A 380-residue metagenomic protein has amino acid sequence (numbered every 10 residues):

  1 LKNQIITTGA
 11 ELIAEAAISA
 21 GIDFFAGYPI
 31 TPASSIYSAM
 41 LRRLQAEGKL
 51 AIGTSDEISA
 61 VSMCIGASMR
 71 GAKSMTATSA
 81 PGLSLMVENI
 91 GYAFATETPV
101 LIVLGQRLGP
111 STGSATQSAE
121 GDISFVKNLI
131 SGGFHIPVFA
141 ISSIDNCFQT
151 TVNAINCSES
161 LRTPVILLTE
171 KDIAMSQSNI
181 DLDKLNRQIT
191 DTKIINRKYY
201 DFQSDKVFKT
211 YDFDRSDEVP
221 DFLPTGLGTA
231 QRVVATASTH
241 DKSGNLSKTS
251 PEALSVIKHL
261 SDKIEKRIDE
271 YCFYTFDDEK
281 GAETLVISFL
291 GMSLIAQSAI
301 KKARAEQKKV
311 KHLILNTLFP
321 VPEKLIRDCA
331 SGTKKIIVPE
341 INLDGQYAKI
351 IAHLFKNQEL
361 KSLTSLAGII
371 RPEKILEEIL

Functional and structural regions predicted by a protein language model:
L1-N128, H135, V152, K171 (+2 more regions): Thiamine diphosphate
N3-A10, R162-L380: Flexible, low-complexity linker and terminal segments
I18-F24, L44-G48, M69-S74, F134 (+4 more regions): Short, surface-exposed connector motifs at secondary-structure boundaries
I52, I136-F139, K311, K361: Structural signal for short hydrophobic segments within the conserved structured cores of catalytic domains across
S68, F94, K127-I130, I155-E159 (+3 more regions): N-terminal cationic-hydrophobic initiation segments that often serve targeting/anchoring roles
M75-A77, L101-V103, V138-A140, I166-L168 (+2 more regions): Structural motif
M86, C147, A296: Aromatic/hydrophobic pocket-lining residues that form the small-molecule binding cavity in soluble enzyme cores
Q117-E170, T192-R197, F202: Conserved thiamine diphosphate
